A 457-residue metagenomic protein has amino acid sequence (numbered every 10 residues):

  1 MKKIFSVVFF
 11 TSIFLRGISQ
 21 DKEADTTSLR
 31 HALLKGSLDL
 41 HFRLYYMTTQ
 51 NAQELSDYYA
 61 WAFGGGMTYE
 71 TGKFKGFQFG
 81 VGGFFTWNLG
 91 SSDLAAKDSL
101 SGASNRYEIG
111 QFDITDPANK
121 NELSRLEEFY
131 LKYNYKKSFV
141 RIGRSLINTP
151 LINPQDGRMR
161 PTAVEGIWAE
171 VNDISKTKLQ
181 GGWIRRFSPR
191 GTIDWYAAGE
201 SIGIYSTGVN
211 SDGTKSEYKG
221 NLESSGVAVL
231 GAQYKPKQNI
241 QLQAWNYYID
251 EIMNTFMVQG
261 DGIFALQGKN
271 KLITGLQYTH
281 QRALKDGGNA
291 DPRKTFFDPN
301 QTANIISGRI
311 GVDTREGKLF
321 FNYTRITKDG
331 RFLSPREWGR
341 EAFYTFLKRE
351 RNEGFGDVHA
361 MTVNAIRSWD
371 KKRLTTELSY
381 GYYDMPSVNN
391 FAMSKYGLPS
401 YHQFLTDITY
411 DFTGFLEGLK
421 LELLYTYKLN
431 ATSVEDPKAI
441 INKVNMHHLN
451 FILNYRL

Functional and structural regions predicted by a protein language model:
L38, K75-F79, K137-R141, K176-Q180 (+6 more regions): Repeated loop/turn-to-beta-strand initiation elements of outer-membrane beta-barrel proteins
L40, G65-T71, F129-Y133, I167-V171 (+8 more regions): Residues on the lipid-exposed face of transmembrane beta-strands in outer-membrane beta-barrel proteins
L44-T48, G83-L89, Y135-K137, R144-T149 (+11 more regions): Transmembrane beta-strands of outer-membrane beta-barrel pores
E70-S101, D116-A197, A232-Y234, I240 (+1 more regions): Outer membrane beta-barrel
L89-D93, Q180-V227, N270-F343, Y427-V444: Outer-membrane beta-barrel translocator/channel fold
P154-P161, R186-R190, L222-S224, N246-M257 (+3 more regions): Solvent-exposed loop/turn segments connecting transmembrane beta-strands in outer-membrane beta-barrel proteins
E316-D411: C-terminal structural cap/anchor segments
K443-L457: Outer-membrane beta-barrel "beta-signal"
